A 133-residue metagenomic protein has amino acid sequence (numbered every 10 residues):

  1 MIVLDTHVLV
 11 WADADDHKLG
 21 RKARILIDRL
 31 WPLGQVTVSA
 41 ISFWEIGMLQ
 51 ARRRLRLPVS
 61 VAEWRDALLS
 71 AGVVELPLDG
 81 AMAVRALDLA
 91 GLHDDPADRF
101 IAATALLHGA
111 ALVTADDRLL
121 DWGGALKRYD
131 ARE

Functional and structural regions predicted by a protein language model:
M1-V38, R52-D66, S70, H108 (+3 more regions): Short, well-structured N-terminal submotif of metal-dependent ribonuclease cores
A12-D13, K18-L19, D79, P96 (+2 more regions): Hydrophobic/basic alpha-helical segments enriched in Actinobacteria
L49: ABC-type ATPase nucleotide-binding domain
R56-P58, A62, L69-D117, Y129: Active-site neighborhoods of divalent-metal-dependent phosphate/nucleic-acid chemistry enzymes
